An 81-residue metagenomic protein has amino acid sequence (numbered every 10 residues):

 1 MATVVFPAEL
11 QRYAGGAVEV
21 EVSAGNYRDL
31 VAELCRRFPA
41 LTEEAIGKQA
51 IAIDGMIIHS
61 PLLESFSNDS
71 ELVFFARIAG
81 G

Functional and structural regions predicted by a protein language model:
M1-G80: Ubiquitin-like/PB1-type beta-grasp interaction modules and other compact soluble beta-rich domains
